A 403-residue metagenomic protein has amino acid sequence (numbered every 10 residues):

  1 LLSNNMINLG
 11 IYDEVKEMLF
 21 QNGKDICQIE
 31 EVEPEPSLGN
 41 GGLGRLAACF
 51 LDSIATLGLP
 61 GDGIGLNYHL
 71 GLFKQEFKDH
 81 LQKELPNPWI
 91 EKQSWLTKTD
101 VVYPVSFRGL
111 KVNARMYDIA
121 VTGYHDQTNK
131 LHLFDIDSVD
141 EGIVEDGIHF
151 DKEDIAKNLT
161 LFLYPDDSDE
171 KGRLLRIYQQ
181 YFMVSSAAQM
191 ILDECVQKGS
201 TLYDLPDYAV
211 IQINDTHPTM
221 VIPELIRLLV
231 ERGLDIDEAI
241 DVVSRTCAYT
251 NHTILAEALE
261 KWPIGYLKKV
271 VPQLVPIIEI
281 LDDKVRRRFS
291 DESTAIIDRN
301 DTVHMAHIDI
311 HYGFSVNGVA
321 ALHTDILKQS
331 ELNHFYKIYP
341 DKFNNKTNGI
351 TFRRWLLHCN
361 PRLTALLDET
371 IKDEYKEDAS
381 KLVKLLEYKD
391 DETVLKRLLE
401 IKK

Functional and structural regions predicted by a protein language model:
L1-K403: A conserved ligand/cofactor-binding region detector
